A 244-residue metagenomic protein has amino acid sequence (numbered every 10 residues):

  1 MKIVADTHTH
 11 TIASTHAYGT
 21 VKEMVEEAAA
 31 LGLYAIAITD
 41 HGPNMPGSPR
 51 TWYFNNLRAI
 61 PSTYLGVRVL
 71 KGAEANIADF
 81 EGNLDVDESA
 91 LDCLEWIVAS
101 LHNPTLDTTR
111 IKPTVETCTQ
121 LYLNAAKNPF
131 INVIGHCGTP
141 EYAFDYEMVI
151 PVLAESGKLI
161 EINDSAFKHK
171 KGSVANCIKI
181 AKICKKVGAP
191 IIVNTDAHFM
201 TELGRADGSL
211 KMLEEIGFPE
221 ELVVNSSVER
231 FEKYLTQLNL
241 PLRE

Functional and structural regions predicted by a protein language model:
K2-V4, A35-I36, L70, N132 (+1 more regions): Hydrophobic "anchor" residues on beta-strands that sit immediately upstream of conserved functional sites
V4-S14, I38-H41, I134-G138, T195-A197: Histidine-centered catalytic micro-motifs
D6-T7, T11-E26, N55-N56: N-terminal pre-domain/capping segments
T15-G19, S48, A143-P151, K170-I183 (+2 more regions): Histidine/acidic-residue-rich catalytic or RNA/ligand-binding cores of hydrolases and nuclease-related proteins
K22-I36, A59-S62: Alpha-helical scaffold segments that flank or form the walls of functional sites
A29, G42, S48-I162, E214-V223 (+1 more regions): Extended substrate/RNA-proximal surfaces in nucleic-acid metabolism proteins
H41, A189-L203, V223: Short acidic/histidine-rich active-site segments
